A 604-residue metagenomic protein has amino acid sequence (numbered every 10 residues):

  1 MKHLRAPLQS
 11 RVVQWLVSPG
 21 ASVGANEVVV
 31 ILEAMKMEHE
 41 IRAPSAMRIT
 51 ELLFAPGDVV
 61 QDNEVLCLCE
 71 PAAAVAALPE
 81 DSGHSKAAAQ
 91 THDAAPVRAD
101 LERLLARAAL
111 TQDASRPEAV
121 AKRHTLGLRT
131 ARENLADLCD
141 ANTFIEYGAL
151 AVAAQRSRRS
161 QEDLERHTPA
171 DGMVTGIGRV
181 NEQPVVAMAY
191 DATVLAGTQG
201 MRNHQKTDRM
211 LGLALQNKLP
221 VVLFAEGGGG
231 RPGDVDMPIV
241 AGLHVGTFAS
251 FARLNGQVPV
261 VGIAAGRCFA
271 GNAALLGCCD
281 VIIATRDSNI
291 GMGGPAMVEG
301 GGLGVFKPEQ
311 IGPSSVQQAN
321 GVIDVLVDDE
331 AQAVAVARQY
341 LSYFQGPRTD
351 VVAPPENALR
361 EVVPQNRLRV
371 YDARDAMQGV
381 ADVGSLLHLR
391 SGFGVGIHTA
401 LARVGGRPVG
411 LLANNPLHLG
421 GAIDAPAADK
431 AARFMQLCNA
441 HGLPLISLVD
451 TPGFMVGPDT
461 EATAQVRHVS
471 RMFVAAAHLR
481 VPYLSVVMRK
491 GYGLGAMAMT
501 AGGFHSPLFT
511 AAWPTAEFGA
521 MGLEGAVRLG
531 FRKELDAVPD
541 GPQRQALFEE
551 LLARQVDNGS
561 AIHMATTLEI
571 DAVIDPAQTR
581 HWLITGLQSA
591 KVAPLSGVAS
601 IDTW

Functional and structural regions predicted by a protein language model:
M1-I31: Acidic, low-complexity mobile loops and tails
A6-V12, M35, I41-R48, V65: Short, solvent-exposed beta-edge and connector elements
P7, P44, F54, A225 (+1 more regions): Short, acidic, Ser/Thr-enriched surface-loop or helix-capping motifs
L16, S22, E51-F54, V59: Exposed loop and linker-edge segments at protein-protein interfaces
A21-R42, Q61-A77: Short hydrophobic beta/alpha edge segments that flank linear recognition/processing sites
R42-R48, A73-H92: Short, compositionally biased
G83-W604: Ligand-binding clefts of soluble mixed alpha/beta catalytic domains
